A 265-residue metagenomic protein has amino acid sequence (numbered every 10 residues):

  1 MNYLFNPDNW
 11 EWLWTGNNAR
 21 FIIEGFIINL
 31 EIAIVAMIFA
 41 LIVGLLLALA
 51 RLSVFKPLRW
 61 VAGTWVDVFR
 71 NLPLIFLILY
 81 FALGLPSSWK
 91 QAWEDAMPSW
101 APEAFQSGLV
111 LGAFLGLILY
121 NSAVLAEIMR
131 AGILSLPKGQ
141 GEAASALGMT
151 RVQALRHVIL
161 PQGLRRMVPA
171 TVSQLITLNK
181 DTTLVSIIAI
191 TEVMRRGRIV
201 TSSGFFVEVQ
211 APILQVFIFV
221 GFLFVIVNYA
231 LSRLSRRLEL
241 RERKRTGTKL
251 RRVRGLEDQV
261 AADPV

Functional and structural regions predicted by a protein language model:
M1-V265: Transmembrane alpha-helices and adjacent helix-loop boundaries
